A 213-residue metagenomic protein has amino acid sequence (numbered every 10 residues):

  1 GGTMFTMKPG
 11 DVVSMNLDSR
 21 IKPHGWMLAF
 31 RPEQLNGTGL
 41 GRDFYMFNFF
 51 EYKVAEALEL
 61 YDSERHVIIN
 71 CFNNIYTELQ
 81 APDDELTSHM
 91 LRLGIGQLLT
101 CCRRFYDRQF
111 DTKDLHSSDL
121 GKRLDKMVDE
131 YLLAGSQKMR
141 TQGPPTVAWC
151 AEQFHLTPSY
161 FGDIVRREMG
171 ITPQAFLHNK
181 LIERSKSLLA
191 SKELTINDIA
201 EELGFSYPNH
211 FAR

Functional and structural regions predicted by a protein language model:
G1-E51, D84: N-terminal regulatory/effector-sensing and dimerization cores that precede helix-turn-helix DNA-binding domains
F49-F105: Amphipathic alpha-helical segments enriched in hydrophobic/aromatic residues interleaved with Lys/Arg
E59, D83-H89, R104-W149, R167-T172 (+1 more regions): Short, Lys/Arg-enriched, Trp-marked, Pro/Gly-tolerant hinge/linker segments that flank
I69-D83, D125-L132, K186-A190: Regular secondary-structure segments
A148, S159, T195-N197, P208-N209: Residues within helix-turn-helix
A151, A200-E201, A212: The alpha-helix within a helix-turn-helix
F161, V165, H210-F211: Short hydrophobic/aromatic patch on the recognition helix
R167-S206: Terminal helix-turn-helix DNA-binding modules in bacterial transcription factors
